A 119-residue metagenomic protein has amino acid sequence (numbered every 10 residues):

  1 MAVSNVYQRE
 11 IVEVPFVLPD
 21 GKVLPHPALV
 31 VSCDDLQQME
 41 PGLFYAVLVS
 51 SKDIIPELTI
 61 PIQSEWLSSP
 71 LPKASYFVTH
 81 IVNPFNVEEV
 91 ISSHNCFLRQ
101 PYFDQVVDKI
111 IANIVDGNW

Functional and structural regions predicted by a protein language model:
S4, W66-W119: C-terminal terminal-subdomain/extension
P15, P41, P56, P61 (+3 more regions): Proline-rich intrinsically disordered, low-complexity coils
F16, C33, I81: Residues immediately flanking
V17-G21: Short, charged beta-turn/beta-strand-edge "cap" motif at the junction between a beta-strand and an adjacent loop
K22-W66: Compact nucleic-acid interaction/catalytic patches
